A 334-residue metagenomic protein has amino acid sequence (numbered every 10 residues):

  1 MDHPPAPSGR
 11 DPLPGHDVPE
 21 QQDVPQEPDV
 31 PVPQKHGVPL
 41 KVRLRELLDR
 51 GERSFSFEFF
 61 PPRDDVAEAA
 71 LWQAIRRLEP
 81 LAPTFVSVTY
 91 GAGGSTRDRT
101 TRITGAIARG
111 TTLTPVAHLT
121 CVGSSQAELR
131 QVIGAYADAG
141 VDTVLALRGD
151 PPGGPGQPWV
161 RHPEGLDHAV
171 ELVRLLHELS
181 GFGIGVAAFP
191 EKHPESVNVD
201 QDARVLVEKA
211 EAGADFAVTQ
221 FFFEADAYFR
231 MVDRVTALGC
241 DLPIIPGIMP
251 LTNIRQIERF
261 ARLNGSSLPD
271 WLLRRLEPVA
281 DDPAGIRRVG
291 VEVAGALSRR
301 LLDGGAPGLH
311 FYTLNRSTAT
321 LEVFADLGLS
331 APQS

Functional and structural regions predicted by a protein language model:
D2-P5, V32-F57, D64, Q333-S334: N-terminal amphipathic alpha-helix/helix-capping segment at the start of soluble metabolic enzymes
G37-R45, E68-R76, G94-L113: Glycine-rich, positively charged N-terminal anion/phosphate-binding segment
L40-K41, P163-F189, L238-V291, A296 (+1 more regions): Active-site pocket-lining/capping segments in soluble small-molecule metabolic enzymes
S56-A70, P115-A127, G185-Q201, V279-E292: Active-site mouth loops of central-metabolism enzymes
E58, V86, Y136, K209 (+3 more regions): Conserved, mostly hydrophobic/aromatic
F59-P62, T89-G93, H118-S124, L147-D150 (+5 more regions): Active-site beta-loop-alpha junctions enriched in small/polar residues
V66-L78, T100, Q126-I133, N198-E208 (+1 more regions): Short, acidic/polar
A67-E68, S95-A106, S125-Q131, P151-L176 (+3 more regions): Active-site-adjacent beta->alpha loops and helix N-cap segments on the catalytic face of soluble alpha/beta enzymes
